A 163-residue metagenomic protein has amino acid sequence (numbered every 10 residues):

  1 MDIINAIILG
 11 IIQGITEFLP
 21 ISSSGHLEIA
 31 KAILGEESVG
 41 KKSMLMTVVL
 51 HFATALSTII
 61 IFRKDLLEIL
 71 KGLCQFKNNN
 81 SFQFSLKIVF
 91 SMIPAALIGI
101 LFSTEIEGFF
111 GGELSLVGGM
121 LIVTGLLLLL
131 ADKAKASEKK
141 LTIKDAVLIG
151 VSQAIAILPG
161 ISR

Functional and structural regions predicted by a protein language model:
M1-R163: Multi-pass membrane proteins that catalyze or facilitate reactions on polyprenyl-/lipid-phosphate substrates and their
